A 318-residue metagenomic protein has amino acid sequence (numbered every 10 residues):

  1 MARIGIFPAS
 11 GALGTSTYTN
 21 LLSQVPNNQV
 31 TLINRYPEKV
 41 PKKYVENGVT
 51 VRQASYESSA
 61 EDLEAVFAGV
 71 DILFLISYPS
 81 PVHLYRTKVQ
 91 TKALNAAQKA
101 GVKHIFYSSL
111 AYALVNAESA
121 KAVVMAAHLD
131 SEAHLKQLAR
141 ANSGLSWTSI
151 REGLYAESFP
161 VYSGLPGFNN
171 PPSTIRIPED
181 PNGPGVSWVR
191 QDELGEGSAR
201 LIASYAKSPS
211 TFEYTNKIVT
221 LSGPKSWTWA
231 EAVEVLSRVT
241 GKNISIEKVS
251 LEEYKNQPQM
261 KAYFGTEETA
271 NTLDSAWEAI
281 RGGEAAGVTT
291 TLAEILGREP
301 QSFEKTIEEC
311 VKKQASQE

Functional and structural regions predicted by a protein language model:
A2-V40, E57-A60, P81-Y85, A100 (+1 more regions): Oxidoreductase cofactor-interface core, primarily capturing Rossmann-like NAD(P)-dependent enzymes
K39-N47: Short loop/helix-cap segments at secondary-structure boundaries that form the rim of catalytic
T50-D71: Conserved Rossmann-fold cofactor-binding substructure of NAD(P)-dependent oxidoreductases
E64, T91-L94, Q191-A199, F303-E308: Short, amphipathic alpha-helical "lid/cap" segments that border enzyme active or binding sites
V66-I105, L129-Q137: NAD(P)-cofactor binding segment of oxidoreductase domains
L221, E231-G282: Terminal hydrophobic/aromatic helix or amphipathic segment near a protein terminus
T291-E318: Amphipathic terminal alpha-helices
